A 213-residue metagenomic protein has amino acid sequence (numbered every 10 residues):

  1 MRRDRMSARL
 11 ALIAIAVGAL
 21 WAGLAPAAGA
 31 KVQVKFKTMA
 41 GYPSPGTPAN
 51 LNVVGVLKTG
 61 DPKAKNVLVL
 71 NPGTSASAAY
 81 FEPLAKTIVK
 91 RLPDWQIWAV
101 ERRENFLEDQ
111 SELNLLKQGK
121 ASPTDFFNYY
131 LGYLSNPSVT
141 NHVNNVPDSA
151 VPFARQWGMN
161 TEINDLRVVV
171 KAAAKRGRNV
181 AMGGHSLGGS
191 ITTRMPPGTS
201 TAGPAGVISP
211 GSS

Functional and structural regions predicted by a protein language model:
R2-I13: Bacterial N-terminal signal peptides that target proteins for export
A11-G23: Bacterial N-terminal signal peptides
G29-P62: N-terminal cap/lid segment of alpha/beta-hydrolase-fold proteins
G60-T124, N128: Short, surface-exposed "cap/lid" segments of acyl-processing enzymes
P83, V168, R194-G198: Active-site signature of alpha/beta-hydrolase-fold catalytic machinery across serine- and Asp/Cys-nucleophile hydrolases
K117-A174: Alpha/beta-hydrolase active-site loop
G183-G188, T192: Gly/Ala-rich beta-loop-alpha elbow adjacent to hydrolase catalytic centers
A202-S213: A conserved short beta-strand
